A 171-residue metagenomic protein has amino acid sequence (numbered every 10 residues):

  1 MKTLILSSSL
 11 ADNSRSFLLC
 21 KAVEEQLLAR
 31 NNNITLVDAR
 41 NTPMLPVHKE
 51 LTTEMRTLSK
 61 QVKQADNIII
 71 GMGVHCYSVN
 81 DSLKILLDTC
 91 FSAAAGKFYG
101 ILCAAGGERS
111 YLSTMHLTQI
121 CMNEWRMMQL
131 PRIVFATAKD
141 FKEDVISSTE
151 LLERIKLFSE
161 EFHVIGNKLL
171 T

Functional and structural regions predicted by a protein language model:
M1-C90, S147-T171: N-terminal beta1-alpha1-beta2 submodule of the flavodoxin-like/Rossmannoid cofactor-binding fold
T42-L45, T137-E143: A short acidic, often aromatic-flanked loop/helix-cap motif at beta-alpha or helix-coil junctions that lines enzyme
I85-S92, Q119-E124: A glycine- and small-aliphatic-rich helix-loop capping segment at beta-alpha/alpha-beta transitions that lines
L87, Q119, D140, D144-S147: Juxtamembrane helix-loop transition sites at the ends of transmembrane segments in multi-pass membrane proteins
A95-G96: His-Asp phosphorelay/catalytic-motif detector in bacterial-type signaling
Y99-A138, E150-E153: Short, glycine-/small-residue-rich phosphate/pyrophosphate-handling segment
